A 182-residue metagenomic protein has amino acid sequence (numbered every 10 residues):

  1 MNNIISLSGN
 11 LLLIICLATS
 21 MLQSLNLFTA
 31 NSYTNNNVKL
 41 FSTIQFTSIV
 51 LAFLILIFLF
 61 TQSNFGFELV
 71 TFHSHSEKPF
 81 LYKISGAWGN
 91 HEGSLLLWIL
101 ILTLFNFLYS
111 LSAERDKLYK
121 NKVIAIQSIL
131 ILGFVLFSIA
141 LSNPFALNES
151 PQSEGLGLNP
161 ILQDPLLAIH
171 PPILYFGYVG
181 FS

Functional and structural regions predicted by a protein language model:
M1-S182: Polytopic transmembrane helical bundles with strong interfacial aromatic enrichment
